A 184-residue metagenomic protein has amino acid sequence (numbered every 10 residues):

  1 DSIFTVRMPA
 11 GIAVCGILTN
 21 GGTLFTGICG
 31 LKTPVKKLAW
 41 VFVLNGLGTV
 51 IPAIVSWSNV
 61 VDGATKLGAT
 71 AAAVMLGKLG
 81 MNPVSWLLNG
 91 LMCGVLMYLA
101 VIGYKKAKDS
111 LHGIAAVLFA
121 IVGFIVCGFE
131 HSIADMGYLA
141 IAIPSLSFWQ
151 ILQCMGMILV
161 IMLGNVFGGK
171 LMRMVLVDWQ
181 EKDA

Functional and structural regions predicted by a protein language model:
D1-A184: Alpha-helical transmembrane segments and their helix-helix packing motifs
